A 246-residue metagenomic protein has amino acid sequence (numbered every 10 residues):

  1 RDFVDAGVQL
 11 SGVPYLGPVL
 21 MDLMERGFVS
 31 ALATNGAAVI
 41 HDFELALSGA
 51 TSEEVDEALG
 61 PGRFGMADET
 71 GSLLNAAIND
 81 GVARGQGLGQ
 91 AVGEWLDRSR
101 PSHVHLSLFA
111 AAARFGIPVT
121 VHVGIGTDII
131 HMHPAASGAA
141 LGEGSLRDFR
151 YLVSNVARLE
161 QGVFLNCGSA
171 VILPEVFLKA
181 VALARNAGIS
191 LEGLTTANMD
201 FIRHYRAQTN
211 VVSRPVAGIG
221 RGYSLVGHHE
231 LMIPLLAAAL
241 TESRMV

Functional and structural regions predicted by a protein language model:
R1-N79: Metabolite-binding pocket within alpha/beta catalytic cores that recognizes anionic/polar moieties
R1-V4, G36, L108, V119 (+1 more regions): Buried hydrophobic positions in well-ordered alpha/beta secondary-structure cores of metabolic enzymes
P14-V19, D42-G49, H131-A135, V176-K179 (+1 more regions): Short acidic, glycine/serine/threonine-rich loops at helix termini
A38-D42, T127-I130, L173, R203-Y205: Short gly/pro/ser/thr-enriched loop/turn and capping motifs at secondary-structure boundaries
H41, T51-G116, T120-V121: Ligand-binding beta-strand-loop-alpha-helix segment within the catalytic cores of soluble metabolic enzymes
P101, V123, A139-V156: A general structural motif
G116, T120-P134, G138: Active-site rim beta-loop-alpha module in soluble metabolic enzymes
Y151-N155, Q161-V163, A170-V246: C-terminal functional extensions of proteins
